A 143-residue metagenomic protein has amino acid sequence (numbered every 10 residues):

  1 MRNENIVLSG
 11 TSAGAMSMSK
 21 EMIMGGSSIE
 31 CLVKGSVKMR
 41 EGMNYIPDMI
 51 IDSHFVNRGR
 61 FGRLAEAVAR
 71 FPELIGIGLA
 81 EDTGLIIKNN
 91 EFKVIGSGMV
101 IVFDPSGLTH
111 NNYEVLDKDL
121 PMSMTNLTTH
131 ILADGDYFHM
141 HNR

Functional and structural regions predicted by a protein language model:
M1-M22: Catalytic nucleophile loop
M22-R143: C-terminal and late-domain segments of enzyme folds
